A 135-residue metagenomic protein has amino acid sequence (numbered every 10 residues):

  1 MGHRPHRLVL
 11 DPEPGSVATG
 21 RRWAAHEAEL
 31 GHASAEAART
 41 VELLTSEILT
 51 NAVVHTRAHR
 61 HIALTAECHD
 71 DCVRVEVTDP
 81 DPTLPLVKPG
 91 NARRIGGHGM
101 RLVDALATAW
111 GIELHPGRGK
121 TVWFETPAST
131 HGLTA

Functional and structural regions predicted by a protein language model:
M1-V9, V53-A135: Conserved beta-strand-loop-beta-strand hairpin that lines the nucleotide-binding pocket of ATP/GTP-utilizing enzymes
L10-S16: A short beta-loop-alpha structural element at the N-terminal edge of CoA-dependent acyl/N-acetyltransferase catalytic
P14, G31-A35, T56: Residues at alpha-helix boundaries and short interhelical turns
A24-S46: Conserved short strand/loop->alpha-helix "switch" segment adjacent to the catalytic nucleotide/phosphoryl-transfer site
E47-A52: Amphipathic alpha-helical interface segments
